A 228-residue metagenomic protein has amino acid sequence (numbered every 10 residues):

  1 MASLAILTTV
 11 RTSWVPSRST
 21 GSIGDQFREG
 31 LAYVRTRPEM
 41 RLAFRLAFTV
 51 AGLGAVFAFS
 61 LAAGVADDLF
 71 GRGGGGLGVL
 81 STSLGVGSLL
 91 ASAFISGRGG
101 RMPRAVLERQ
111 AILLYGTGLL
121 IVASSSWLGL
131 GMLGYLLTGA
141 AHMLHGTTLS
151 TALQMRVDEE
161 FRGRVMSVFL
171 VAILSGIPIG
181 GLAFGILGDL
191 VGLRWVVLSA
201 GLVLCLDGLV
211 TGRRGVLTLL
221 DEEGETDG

Functional and structural regions predicted by a protein language model:
M1-P16, D207-R214: C-terminal membrane-cytosol helix-exit motif in multi-pass small-molecule transporters
M1-T9, T36, R164-V168: Short intrinsically disordered, low-complexity coil segments enriched in acidic
T8-R11, A58-A62: Transmembrane helices with small-residue packing motifs
S13-R45, G228: Juxtamembrane intracellular "pre-TM" segments in multi-pass secondary transporters
R18-S19, A51, A172: A generic structural signal for short
R28, R35, A55, L61-G228: C-terminal transmembrane bundle of multi-pass solute transporters/carriers
T36-V56, L136: Pair of pore-lining "gating" transmembrane helices in MFS-fold secondary transporters
